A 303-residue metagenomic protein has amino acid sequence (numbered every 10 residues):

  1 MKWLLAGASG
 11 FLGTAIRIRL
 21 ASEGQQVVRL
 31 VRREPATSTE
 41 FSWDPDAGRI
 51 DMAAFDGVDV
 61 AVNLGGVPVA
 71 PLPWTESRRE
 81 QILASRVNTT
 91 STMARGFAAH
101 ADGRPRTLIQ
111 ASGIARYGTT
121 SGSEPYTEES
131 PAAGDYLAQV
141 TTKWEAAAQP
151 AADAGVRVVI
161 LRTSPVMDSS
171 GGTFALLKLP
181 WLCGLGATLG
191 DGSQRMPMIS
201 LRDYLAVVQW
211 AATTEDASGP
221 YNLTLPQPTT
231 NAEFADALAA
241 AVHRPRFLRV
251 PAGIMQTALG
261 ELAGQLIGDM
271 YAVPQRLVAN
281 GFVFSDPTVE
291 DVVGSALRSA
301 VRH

Functional and structural regions predicted by a protein language model:
W3-E23: N-terminal Rossmann NAD(P)H-binding glycine-rich loop of SDR-like oxidoreductase domains
P35, F41-T92: NAD(P)H-binding glycine-rich loop region in Rossmannoid oxidoreductase-like domains and their noncatalytic homologs
S91-D135: Conserved Rossmann-fold NAD(P)-dependent oxidoreductase catalytic core, especially the SDR/UDP-sugar
A133-V158: Active-site Tyr-X1-5-Lys
T142, A154-V156, M167-L176, A211-Y221 (+1 more regions): Glycine/proline-rich active-site loop of Rossmann-fold NAD(P)-dependent oxidoreductases
A152, V159, S164-R195: NAD(P)-dependent short-chain dehydrogenase/reductase
K178-G186, Q194-P228: Alpha-helical substrate-binding/gating segment
A211-E261, G294-H303: Mid/C-terminal beta-alpha module of Rossmann-like enzyme folds, strongest in SDR-family dehydrogenases/epimerases
